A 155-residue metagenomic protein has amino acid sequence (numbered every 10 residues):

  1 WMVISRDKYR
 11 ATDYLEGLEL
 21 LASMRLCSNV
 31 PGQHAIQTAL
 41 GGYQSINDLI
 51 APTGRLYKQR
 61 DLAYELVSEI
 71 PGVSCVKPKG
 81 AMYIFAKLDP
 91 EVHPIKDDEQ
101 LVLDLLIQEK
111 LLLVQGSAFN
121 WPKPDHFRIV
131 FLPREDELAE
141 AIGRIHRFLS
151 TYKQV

Functional and structural regions predicted by a protein language model:
W1-V155: PLP-dependent class I/II
